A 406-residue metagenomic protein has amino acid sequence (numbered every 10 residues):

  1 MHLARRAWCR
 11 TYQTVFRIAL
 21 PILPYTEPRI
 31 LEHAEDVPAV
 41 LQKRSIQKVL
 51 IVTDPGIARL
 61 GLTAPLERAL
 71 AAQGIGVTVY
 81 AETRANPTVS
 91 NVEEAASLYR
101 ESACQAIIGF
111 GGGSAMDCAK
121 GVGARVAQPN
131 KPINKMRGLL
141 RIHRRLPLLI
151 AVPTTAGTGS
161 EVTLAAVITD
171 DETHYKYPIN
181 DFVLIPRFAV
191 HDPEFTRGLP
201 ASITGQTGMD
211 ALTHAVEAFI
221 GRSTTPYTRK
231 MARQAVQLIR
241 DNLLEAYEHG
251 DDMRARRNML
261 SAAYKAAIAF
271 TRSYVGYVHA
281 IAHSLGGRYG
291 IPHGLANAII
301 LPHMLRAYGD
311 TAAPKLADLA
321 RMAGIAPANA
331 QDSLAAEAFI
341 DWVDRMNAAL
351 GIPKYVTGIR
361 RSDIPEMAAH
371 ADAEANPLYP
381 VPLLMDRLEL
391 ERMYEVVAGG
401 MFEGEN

Functional and structural regions predicted by a protein language model:
M1-V79, G404-N406: An N-terminal, well-structured beta->alpha segment
H2, A7, L316, A326-N406: C-terminal charged capping/lid subdomain of soluble metabolic enzymes
L50-I51, A106-I108, I150: Conserved beta-strand elements of the Class I
T53, G111, T169: Short beta-strand/turn micro-motifs composed of small residues that flank or help shape donor/cofactor-binding pockets
A58-N130, E245-R256: N-terminal small/polar loop signature for handling phosphorylated ligands or for N-terminal nucleophile
A127-T224, K315-D318, M322: A glycine/threonine-rich phosphate-anchoring loop and its flanking beta-alpha core in nucleotide/phosphate-binding
A218-R345: Active-site segments that bind and position negatively charged phosphate/pyrophosphate groups
